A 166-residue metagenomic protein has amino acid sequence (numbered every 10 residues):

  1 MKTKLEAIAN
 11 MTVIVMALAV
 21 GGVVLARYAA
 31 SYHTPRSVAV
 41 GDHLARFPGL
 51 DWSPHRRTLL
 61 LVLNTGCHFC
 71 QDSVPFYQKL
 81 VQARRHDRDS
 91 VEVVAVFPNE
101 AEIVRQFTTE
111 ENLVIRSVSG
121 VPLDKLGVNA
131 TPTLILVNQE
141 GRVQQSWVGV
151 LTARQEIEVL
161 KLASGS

Functional and structural regions predicted by a protein language model:
M1-L44, I157-V159, S166: N-terminal targeting signals for export/organelle localization
S37-L59, Q82: A short beta-strand-turn-helix
A45-G49, V114-G120: Short acidic-hydrophobic, aromatic-tinged amphipathic segments that line or gate anion-handling sites
L50-Q71, Y77: Short active-site neighborhood of thiol/selenol oxidoreductases, capturing the structured segment around
L61, V93-A95, L136: Structural beta-sheet core signal
N64, V96-P98, Q139: Cofactor-binding loop segments of dinucleotide-utilizing enzymes, especially the Rossmann-like FAD- and NAD(P)+-binding
Q71-E111: Structural microenvironment flanking redox-active thiols in thiol-disulfide oxidoreductases
T109-E111, G120-S164: Thiol/disulfide oxidoreductase modules built on the thioredoxin-like
